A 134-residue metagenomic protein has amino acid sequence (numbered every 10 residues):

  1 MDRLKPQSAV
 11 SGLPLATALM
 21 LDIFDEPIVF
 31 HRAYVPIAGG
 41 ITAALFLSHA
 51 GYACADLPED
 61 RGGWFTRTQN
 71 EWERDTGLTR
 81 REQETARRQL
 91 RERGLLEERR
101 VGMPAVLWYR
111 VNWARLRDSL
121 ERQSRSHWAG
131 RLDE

Functional and structural regions predicted by a protein language model:
M1-E71, P104: Short recognition helix of helix-turn-helix/winged-helix DNA-binding domains
M1-L19, W113-E134: Charged low-complexity intrinsically disordered patches
P6-S8, P27, N70, T85 (+3 more regions): Intrinsic disorder/low-complexity segments enriched in polar/small residues
R32-I37, L95, W113-E121: Short alpha-helical interface patches
C54-R110: Winged helix-turn-helix DNA-binding recognition segment
